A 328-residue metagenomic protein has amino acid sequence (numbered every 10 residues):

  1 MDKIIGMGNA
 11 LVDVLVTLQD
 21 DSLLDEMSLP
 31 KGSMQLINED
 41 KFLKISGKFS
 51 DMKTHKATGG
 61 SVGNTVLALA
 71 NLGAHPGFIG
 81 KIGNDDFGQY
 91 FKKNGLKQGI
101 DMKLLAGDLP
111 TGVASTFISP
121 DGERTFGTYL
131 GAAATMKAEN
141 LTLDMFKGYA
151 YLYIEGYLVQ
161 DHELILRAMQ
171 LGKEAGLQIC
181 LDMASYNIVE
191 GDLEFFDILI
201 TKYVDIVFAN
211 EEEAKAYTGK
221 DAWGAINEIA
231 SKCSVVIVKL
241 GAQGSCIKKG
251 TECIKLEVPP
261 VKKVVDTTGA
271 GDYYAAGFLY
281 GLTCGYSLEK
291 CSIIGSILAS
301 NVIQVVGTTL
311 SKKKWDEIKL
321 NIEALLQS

Functional and structural regions predicted by a protein language model:
M1-G77: Glycine-rich phosphate/adenosyl-contacting loop at the front of the ribokinase-like
M1-V16, L24-K31, A222-S328: Conserved phosphate-binding/catalytic region of the ribokinase-like
A70, L96, K173, A230: Anion (oxyanion) recognition and catalysis
P76, M102, I179-C180, V236: Hydrophobic beta-strand scaffold residues
L96-T111: A glycine-rich helix N-cap at a beta->alpha junction
K103-L105, T116-V159: Conserved phosphate-binding/catalytic loop of the ribokinase/pfkB sugar-kinase fold
A175-Q178, A184-K255: Conserved phosphate/ATP/ADP-binding segment of small-molecule kinases
